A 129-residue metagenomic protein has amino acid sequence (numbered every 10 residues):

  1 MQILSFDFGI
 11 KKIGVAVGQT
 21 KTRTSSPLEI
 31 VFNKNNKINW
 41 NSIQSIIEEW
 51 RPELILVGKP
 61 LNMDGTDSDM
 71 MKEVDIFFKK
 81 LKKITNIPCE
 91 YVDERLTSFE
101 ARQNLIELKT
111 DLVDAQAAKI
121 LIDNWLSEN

Functional and structural regions predicted by a protein language model:
Q2-L4, I10-N129: Phosphate- and other anionic-substrate recognition elements at nucleic-acid/protein interfaces
